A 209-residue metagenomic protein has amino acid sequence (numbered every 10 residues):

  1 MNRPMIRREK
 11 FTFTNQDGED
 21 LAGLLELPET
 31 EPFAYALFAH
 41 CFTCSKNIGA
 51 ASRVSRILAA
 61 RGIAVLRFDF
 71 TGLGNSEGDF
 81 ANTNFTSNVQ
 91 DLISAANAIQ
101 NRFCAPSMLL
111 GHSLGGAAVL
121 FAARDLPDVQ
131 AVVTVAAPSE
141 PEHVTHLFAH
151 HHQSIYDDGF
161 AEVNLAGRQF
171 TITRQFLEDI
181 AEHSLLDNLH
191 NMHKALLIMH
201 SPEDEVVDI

Functional and structural regions predicted by a protein language model:
N2-E31: N-terminal cap/lid segment of alpha/beta-hydrolase-fold proteins
F42-S55: The serine-hydrolase catalytic nucleophile loop
K46-N47, L73-C104: Catalytic nucleophile-loop/oxyanion-hole region of alpha/beta-hydrolase and closely related hydrolase-like folds
S55-E77: Conserved alpha/beta-hydrolase
R102-S113: Alpha/beta-hydrolase fold nucleophile elbow
P127-Q175: Hydrolase active-site cap/lid region
M192, I198-H200, D204: Short beta-strand/loop motif that positions the catalytic acidic residue of the alpha/beta-hydrolase fold
E205-I209: Conserved alpha/beta-hydrolase "acid-adjacent" motif
